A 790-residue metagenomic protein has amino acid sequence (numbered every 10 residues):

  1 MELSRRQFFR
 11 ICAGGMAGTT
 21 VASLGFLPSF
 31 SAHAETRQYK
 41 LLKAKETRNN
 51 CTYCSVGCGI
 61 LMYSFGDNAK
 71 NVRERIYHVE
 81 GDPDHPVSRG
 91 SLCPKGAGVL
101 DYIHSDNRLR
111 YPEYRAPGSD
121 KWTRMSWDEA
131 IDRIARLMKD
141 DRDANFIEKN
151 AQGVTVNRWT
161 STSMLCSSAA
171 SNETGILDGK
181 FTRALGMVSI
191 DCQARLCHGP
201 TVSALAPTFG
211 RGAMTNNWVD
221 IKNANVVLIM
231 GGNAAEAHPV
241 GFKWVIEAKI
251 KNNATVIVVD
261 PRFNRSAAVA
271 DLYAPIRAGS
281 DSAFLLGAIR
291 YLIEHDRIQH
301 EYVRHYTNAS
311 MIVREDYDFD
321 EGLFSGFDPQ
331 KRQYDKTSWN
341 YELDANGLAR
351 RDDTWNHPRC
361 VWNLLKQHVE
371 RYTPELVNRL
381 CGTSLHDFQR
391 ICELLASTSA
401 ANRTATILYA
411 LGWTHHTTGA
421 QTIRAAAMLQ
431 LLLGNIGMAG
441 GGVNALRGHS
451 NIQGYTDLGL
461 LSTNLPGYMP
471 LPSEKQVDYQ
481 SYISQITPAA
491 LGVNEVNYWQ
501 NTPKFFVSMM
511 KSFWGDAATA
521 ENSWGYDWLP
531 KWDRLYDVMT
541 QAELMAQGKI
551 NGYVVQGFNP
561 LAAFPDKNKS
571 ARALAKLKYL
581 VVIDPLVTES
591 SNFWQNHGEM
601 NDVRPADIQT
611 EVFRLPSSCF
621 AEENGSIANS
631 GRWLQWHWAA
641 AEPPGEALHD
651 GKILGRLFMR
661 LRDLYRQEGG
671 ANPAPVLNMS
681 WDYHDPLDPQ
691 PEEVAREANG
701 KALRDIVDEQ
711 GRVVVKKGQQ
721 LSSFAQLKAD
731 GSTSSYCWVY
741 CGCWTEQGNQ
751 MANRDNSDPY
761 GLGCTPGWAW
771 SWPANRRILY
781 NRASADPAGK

Functional and structural regions predicted by a protein language model:
M1-E301, H305-E315, F319-T337, A345 (+13 more regions): N-terminal export/assembly segments and adjacent metallocofactor-ligating motifs of anaerobic energy-metabolism
R108-R136, D140-E148, G153, R297-L385 (+2 more regions): N-terminal leader/propeptide and maturation segments of large enzyme subunits in energy/redox metabolism and hydrolases
T162-A170, L376-T383, Y409-T417, G448-S450 (+1 more regions): Conserved short loop/turn motifs at secondary-structure junctions
N172, L380-A410, Q421: Gly/Pro-rich turn-and-neighbor structural signature
I176-E247, N252-I257, A283, V361 (+4 more regions): Extended redox/cofactor-interaction regions of prokaryotic respiratory oxidoreductases
N264-V269, Q367-T373, A401-Y409, T519 (+2 more regions): Short acidic (Asp/Glu) and glycine-rich catalytic loops that position anionic groups and cofactors
A268-I276, F593, M600, P616 (+1 more regions): Short beta-alpha connecting loops at secondary-structure transitions that line or flank enzyme active sites
T610-P643, L654-G655, R660: Glycine/threonine-rich phosphate-binding loop and adjacent beta-strand/alpha-helix elements that clamp
